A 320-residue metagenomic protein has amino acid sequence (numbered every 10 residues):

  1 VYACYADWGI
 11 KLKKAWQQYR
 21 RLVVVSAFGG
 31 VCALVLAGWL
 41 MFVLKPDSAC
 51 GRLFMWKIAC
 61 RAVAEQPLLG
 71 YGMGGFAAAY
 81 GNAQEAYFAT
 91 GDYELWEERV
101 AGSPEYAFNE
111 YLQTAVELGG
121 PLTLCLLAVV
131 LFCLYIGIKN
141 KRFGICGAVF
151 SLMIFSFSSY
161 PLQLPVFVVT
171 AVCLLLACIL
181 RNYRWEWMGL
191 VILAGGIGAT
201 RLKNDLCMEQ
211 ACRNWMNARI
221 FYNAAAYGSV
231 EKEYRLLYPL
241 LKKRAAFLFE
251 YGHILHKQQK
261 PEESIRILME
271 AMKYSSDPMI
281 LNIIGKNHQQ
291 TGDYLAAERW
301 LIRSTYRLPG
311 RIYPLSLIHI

Functional and structural regions predicted by a protein language model:
V1-A6, I145-L190: Transmembrane alpha-helices of multi-pass inner-membrane enzymes
R21-L40, R184-D205: Internal/C-terminal transmembrane anchor helices
G38-F54, G195-A224: Hydrophobic alpha-helical transmembrane segments in integral membrane proteins
M73-V116: Interfacial juxtamembrane loops and adjacent helix segments that form the catalytic/substrate-binding surfaces
L118-C146, L301: Hydrophobic transmembrane alpha-helices and their immediate junctions
I318-I320: Conserved small/polar residues in nucleotide/adenosyl-binding loops
